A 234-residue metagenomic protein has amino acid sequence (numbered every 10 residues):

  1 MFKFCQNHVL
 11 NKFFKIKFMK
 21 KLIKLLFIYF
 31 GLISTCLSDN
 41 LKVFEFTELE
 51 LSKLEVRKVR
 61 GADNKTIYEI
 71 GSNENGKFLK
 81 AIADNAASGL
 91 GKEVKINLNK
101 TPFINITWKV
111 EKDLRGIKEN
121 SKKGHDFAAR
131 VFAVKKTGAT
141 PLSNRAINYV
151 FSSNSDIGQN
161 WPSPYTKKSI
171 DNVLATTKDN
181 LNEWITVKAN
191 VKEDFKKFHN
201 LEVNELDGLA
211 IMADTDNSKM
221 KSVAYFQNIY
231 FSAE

Functional and structural regions predicted by a protein language model:
K20-Y29: Sec-dependent signal peptide recognition, specifically the positively charged N-region followed immediately by
I33-T35: N-terminal signal peptide c-region/cleavage motif recognized by signal peptidases
S38-R60: Extracellular carbohydrate-recognition regions
Y68-S88: Short carbohydrate-recognition loop motifs
E93-I104, K178-L181: Extracellular/lumenal carbohydrate-interaction signature centered on repeated Trp-anchored short motifs
E111-N180, M220-Y225: Extracellular ligand-binding interfaces
D126-V131, K167-K168, V173-T177, L181-K221: Extracellular beta-strand ligand-recognition surfaces/modules
L209, Q227-F231: Extracellular beta-strand elements of beta-rich domains used for carbohydrate recognition/degradation or cell-matrix
